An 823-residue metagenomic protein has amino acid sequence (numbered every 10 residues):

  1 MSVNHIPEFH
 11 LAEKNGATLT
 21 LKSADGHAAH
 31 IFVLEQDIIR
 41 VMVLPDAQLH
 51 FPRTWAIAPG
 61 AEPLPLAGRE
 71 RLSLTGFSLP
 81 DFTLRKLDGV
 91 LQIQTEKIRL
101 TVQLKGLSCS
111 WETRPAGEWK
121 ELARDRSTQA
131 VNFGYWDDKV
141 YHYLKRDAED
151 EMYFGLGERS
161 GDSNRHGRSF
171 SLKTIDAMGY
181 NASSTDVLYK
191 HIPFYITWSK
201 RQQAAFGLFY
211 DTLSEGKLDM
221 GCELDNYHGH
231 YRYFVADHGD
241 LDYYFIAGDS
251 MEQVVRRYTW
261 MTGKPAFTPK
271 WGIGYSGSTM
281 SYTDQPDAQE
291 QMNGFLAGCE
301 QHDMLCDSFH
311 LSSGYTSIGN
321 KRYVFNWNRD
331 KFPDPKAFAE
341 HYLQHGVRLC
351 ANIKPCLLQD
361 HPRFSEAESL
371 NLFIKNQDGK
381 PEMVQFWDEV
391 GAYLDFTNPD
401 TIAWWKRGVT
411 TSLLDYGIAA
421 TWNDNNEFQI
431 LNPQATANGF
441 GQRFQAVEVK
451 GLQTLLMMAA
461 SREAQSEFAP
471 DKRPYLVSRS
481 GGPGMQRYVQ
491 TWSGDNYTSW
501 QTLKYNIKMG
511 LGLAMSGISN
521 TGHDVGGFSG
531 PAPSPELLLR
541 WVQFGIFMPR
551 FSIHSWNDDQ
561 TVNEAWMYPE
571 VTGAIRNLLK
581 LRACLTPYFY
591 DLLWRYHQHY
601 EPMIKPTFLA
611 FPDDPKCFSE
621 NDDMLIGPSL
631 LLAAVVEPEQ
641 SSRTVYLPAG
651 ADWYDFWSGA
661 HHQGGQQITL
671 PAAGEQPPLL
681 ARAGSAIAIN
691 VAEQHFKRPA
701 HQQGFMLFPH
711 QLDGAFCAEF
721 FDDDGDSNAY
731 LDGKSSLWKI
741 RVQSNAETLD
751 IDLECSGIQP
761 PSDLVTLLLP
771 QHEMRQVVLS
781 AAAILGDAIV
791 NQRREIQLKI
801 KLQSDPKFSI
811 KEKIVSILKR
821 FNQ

Functional and structural regions predicted by a protein language model:
S2-A12, F32-G89: A low-complexity, Ser/Thr/Gly/Pro-enriched, surface-exposed linker/loop concept that marks segments flanking
K22-A24, L44, L64-K270, S278-S281 (+4 more regions): Catalytic and substrate-binding clefts that recognize carbohydrates or anionic sugar/phosphate headgroups
I31, V41-V43, Q92-L100, L631-A634 (+1 more regions): Short, well-ordered beta-strand segments enriched in hydrophobic/aromatic residues
I38, V90-Q92, R99, S108 (+22 more regions): Beta-sheet entry/capping signal
A58-P80, K375, D655-G674, V777-K801: Solvent-exposed beta-strand/loop surfaces of large extracellular or lumenal domains
P65-R69, L305-I575, A610-P612, E620: Aromatic- and carboxylate-enriched substrate-binding clefts and catalytic-loop regions of carbohydrate-active enzymes
S184-T185, G272, T279-F332: A conserved hydrophobic secondary-structure block that centers on an alpha-helix together with its immediately flanking
E463-P474, G481-W492, Y505, L513-H523 (+3 more regions): Catalytic core of carbohydrate-active enzymes
